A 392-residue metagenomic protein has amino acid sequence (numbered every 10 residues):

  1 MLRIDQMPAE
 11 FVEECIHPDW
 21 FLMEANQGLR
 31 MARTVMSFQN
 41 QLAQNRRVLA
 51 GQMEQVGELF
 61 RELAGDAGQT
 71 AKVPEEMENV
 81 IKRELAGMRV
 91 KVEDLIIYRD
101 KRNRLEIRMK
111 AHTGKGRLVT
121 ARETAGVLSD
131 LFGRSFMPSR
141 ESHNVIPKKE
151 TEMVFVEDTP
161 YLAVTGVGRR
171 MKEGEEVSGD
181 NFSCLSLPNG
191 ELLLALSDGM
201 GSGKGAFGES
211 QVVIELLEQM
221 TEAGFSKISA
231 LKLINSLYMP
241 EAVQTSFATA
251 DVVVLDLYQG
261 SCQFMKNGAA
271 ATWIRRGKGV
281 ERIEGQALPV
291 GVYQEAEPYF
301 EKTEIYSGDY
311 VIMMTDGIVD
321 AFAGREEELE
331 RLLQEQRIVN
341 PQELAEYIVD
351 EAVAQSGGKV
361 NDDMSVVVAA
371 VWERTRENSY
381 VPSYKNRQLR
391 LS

Functional and structural regions predicted by a protein language model:
M1-F136, L193: Signal-transmission coiled-coils
F21, G28, R102-E106, P160-L162 (+4 more regions): Short hydrophobic/glycine-rich mini-motifs in sensory/regulatory modules that couple input to downstream signaling
K72-D94, Y98-N103, E123-E150, D158 (+3 more regions): Catalytic core of PPM/PP2C metal-dependent serine/threonine phosphatase domains
E106-R108, C262-K266, E281-E284, S379: Amphipathic coiled-coil signal-relay and dimerization helices
L131, P147-G199, G205, V212 (+1 more regions): N-terminal entry segment of metal-dependent catalytic domains or homologous docking segments
E157-N181, N235-E241, A270-K302, V349 (+1 more regions): PP2C/PPM family metal-dependent serine/threonine protein phosphatase catalytic domain, recognizing the conserved
E175-N189, A250, R282-A323, G358: Acidic loop->beta-strand submotif enriched in PP2C/PPM serine/threonine phosphatases
G199-A223, I305, D309-G358, E377-L391: Active-site-proximal, acidic helix/loop segment immediately C-terminal to a metal-coordinating Asp/Glu
